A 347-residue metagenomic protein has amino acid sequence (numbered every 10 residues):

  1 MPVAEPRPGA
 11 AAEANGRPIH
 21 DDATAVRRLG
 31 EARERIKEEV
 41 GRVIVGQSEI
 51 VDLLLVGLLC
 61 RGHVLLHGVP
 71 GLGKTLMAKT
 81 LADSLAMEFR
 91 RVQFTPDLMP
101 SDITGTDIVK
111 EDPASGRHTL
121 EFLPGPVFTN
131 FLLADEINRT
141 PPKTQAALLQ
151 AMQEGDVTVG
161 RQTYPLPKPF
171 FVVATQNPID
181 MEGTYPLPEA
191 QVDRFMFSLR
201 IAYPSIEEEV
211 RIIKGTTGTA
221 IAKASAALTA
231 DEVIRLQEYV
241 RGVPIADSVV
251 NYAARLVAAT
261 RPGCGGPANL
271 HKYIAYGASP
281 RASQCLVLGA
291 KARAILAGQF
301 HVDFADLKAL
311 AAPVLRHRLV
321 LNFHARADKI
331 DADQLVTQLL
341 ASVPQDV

Functional and structural regions predicted by a protein language model:
M1-A23, R27, P262-V347: C-terminal engagement/docking regions of AAA+ P-loop ATPases
A25-G30, V43, T184, S198-L270 (+4 more regions): Conserved C-terminal "switch" segment of AAA+ ATPases
A25-L72: Pre-Walker A (pre-P-loop) alpha-helix and adjacent loop at the N terminus of AAA/AAA+ ATPase modules, a conserved
L53-V56, E111-L133: Conserved alpha-helical scaffold flanking the Walker A/P-loop in AAA+ ATPase domains
L58-P96: Walker A/P-loop
G68, D135-E136, A147: Walker B catalytic acidic pair
V69, I103, T175: P-loop (Walker A) phosphate-binding loop of NTP-binding proteins
K110-S115, T140-T144, M152-G242, K291-R293: Canonical AAA+ ATPase core
